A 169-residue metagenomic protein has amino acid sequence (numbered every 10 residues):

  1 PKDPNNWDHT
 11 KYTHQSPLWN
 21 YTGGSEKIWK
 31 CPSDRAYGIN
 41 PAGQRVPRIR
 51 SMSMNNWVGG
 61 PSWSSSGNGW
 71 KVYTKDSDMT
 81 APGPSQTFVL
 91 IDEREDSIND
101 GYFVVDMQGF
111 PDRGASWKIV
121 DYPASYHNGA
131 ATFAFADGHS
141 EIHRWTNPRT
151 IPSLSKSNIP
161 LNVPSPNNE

Functional and structural regions predicted by a protein language model:
P1-E169: Short, well-structured segments within or immediately adjacent to enzyme catalytic domains that line ligand-binding
